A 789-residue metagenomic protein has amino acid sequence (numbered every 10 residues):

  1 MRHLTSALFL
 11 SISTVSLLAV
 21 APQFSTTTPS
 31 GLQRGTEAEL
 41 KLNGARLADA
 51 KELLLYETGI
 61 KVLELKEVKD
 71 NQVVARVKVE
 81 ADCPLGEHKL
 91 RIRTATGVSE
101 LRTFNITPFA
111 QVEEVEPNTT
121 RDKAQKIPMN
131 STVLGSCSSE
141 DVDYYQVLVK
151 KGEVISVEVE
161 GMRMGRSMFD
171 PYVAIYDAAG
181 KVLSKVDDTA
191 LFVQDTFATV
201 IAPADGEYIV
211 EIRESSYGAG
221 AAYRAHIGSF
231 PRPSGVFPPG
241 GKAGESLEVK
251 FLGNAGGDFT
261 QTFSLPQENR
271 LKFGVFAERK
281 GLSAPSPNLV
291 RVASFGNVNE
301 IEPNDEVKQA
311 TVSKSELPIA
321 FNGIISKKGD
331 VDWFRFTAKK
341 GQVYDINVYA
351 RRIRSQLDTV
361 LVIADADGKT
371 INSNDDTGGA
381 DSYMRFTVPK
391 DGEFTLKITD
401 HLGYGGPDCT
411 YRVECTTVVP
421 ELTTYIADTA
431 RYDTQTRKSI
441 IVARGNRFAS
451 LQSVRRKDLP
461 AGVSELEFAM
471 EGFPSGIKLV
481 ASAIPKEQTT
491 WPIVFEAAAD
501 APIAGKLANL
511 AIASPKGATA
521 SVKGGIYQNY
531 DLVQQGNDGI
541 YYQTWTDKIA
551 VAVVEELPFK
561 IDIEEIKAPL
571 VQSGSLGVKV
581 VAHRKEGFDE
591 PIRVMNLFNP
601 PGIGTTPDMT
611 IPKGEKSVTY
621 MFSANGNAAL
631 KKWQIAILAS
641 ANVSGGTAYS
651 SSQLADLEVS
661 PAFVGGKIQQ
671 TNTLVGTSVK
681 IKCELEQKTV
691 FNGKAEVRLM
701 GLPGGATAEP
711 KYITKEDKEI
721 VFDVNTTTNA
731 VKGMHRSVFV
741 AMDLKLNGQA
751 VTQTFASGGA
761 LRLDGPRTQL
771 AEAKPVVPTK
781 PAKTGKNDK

Functional and structural regions predicted by a protein language model:
S6-S16: Bacterial N-terminal signal peptides
V20-L63, V68-Q72, A81, A95 (+9 more regions): Acidic, Ser/Thr/Pro-rich low-complexity intrinsically disordered segments
P29, E57-I60, E80, P203 (+9 more regions): Proline-anchored loop/turn motifs at beta-strand termini and strand-loop-strand connectors
D82-K89, E211, G220, N269-G274 (+4 more regions): Short glycine/proline/serine/threonine-rich loop/turn segments at secondary-structure transition edges
L101-T103, A222, G405-D408, G517-Y527 (+3 more regions): Beta-sandwich strand segments
R102-M129, L282-L317, V419-T424: Predominantly extracellular/luminal regions of secreted and cell-surface proteins, especially disulfide-bonded
T103-Q111, H226-F230, P266-E268, L289-N297 (+5 more regions): Short beta-strand edge segments in extracellular beta-sheet folds
G135, I324, G765-K789: Compositionally biased, proline/threonine/alanine/serine-rich low-complexity intrinsically disordered stretches
